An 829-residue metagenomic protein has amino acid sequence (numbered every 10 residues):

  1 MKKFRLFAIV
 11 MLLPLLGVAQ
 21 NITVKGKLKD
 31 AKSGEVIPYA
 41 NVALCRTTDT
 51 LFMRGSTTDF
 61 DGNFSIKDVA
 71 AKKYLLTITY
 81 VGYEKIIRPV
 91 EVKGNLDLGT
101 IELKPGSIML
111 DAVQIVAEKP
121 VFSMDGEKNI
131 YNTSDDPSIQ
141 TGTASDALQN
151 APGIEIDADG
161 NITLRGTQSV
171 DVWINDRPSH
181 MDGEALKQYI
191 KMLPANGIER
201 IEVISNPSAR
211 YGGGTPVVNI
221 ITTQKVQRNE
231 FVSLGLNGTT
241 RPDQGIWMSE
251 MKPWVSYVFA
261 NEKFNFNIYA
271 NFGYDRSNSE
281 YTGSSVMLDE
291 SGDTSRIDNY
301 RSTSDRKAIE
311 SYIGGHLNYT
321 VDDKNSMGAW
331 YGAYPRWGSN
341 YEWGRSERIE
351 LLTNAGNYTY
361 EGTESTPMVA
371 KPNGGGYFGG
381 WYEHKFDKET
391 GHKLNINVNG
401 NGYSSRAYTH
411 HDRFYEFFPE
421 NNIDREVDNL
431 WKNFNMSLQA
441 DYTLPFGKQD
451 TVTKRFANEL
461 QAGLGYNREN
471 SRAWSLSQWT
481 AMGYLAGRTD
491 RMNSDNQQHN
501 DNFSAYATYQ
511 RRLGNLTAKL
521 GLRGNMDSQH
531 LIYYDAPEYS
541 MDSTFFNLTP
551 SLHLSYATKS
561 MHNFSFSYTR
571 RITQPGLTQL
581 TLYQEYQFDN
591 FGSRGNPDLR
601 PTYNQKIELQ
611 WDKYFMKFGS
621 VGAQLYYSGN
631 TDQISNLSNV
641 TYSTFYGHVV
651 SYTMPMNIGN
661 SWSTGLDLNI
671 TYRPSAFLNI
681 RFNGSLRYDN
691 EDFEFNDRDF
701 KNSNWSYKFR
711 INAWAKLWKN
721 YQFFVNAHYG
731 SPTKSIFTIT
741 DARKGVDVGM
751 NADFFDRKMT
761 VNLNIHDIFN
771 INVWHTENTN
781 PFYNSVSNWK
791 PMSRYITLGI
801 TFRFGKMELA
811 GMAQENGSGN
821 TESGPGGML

Functional and structural regions predicted by a protein language model:
K29, S33, N41-C45, T77-Y83 (+5 more regions): Short, acidic, small-residue-rich periplasmic hinge/interaction motif at the N-terminus of Gram-negative outer-membrane
T47-N63: Short, acidic Ser/Thr/Gly-rich low-complexity loop/linker segments typical of extracellular and cell-surface proteins
K67, A144, R177-N206: Short acidic/polar hinge/loop motifs at secondary-structure boundaries that mediate gating or recognition
G99-E102, A144-A147, L186-Q188, V203 (+2 more regions): N-terminal periplasmic accessory domains that precede and gate Gram-negative outer-membrane beta-barrel machines
S145-P178, N206-R210, N219: Extracytoplasmic beta-strand/coil segments of soluble accessory domains associated with Gram-negative outer-membrane
P216, T223-T239, S277-E280, S284 (+12 more regions): Surface-exposed extracellular loop regions of Gram-negative outer-membrane beta-barrel proteins
N435-Q439, D490-S494, R594-N596, R600 (+3 more regions): Outer membrane beta-barrel strand-and-loop segments of large Gram-negative receptors, especially TonB-dependent
S528-H530, S560-K606, Y627-V649, T653 (+1 more regions): Surface-exposed extracellular loop regions of Gram-negative outer-membrane beta-barrel proteins, predominantly
